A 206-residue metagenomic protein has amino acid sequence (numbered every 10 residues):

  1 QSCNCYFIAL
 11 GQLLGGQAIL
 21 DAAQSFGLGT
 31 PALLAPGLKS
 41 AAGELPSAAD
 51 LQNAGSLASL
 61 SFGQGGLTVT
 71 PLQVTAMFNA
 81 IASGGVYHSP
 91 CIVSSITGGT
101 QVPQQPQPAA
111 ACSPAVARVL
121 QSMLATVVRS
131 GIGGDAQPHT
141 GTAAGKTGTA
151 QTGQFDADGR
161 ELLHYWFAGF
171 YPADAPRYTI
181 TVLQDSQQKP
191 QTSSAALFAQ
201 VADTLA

Functional and structural regions predicted by a protein language model:
Q1-Q184: Beta-lactam-recognizing serine transpeptidase/beta-lactamase-like catalytic domain environment
P71-A76, S193-Q200: Short amphipathic alpha-helical face segments that pack within enzyme cores and frequently flank/anchor catalytic
P103-Q104, A195-A206: Short, gly/Ser/Thr-rich active-site loops of penicillin-recognizing serine hydrolases
Q184-A196: A short acidic/glycine-rich loop-to-helix N-cap element
